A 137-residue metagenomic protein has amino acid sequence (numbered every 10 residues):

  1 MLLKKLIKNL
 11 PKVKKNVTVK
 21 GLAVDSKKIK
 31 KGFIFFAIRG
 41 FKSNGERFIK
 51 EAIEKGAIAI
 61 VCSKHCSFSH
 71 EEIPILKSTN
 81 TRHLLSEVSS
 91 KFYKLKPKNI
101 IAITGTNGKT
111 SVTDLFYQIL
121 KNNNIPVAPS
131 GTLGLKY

Functional and structural regions predicted by a protein language model:
M1-E87: N-terminal leader/targeting and accessory segments in enzymes
H83-Y137: Phosphate-binding loop of NTP-binding sites
